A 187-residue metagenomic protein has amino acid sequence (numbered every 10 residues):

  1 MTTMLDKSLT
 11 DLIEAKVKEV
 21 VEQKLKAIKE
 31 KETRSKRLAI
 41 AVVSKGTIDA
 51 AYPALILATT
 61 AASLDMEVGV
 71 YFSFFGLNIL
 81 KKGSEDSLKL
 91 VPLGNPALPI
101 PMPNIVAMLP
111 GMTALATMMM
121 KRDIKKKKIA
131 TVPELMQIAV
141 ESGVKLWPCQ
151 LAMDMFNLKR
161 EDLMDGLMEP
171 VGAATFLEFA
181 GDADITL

Functional and structural regions predicted by a protein language model:
M1-E32: Protein-protein interaction and targeting regions used for scaffolding, dimerization, and localization
T33-L38: A short, charged/proline- and glycine-enriched loop that marks the coil->beta-strand transition at the N-terminal
A41-A51, L80, D123-K126: Short, glycine-rich nucleotide/cofactor-binding loops
Y52-M66, V70: Histidine-anchored nucleotide/phosphate-binding helix
V68-F74, W147-Q150: Short internal beta-strands
G76-K89: N-terminal beta-loop-helix "entrance" segment that forms/cooperates in small-molecule cofactor or anionic ligand
L88-I124, K128-T131: A glycine-rich helix N-cap at a beta->alpha junction
L115-A174, E178: A charged, amphipathic interaction segment
